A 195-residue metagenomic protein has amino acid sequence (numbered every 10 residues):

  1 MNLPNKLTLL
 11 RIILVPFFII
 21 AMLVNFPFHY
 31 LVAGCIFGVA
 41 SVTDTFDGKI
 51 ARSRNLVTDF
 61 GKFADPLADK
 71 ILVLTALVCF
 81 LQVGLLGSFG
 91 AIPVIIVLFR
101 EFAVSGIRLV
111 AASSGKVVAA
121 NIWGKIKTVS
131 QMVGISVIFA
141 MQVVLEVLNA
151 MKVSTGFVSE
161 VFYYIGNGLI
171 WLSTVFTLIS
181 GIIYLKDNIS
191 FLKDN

Functional and structural regions predicted by a protein language model:
M1-N5, L14-V15, G34-S41, G115-N195: C-terminal membrane-associated helical module and adjoining short loops/tails
M1-P4, D47, A51-D69, G115-K127: Juxtamembrane helix-capping/reentrant segments at transmembrane boundaries
N2, R11, I95-N121: Cytoplasmic juxtamembrane interface segments
P4-L7, C79: Multi-pass alpha-helical membrane architecture of UbiA-family and related isoprenoid/lipid prenyltransferases
L10-F17, A68-L77, V104-S105, K127-F139: Core segments of transmembrane alpha-helices that mediate helix-helix packing or line hydrophobic substrate/ligand
L14-F63, A76-L98, V161-F176: Membrane-embedded alpha-helical segments that form the functional core of polytopic membrane enzymes, especially those
F17-V24, F46-K49, V78-G84, A103-G106 (+3 more regions): Structural signature of transmembrane alpha-helix termini at the membrane-water interface
